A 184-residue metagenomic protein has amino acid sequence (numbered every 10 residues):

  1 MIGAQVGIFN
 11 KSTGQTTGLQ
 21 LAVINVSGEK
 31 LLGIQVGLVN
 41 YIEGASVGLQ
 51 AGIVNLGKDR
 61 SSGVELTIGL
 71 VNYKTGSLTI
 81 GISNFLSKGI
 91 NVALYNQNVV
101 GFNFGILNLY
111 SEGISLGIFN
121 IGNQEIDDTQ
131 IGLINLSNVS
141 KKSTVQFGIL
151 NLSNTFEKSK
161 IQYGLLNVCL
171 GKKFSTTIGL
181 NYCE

Functional and structural regions predicted by a protein language model:
M1-E184: Surface-exposed, glycine- and small/polar-enriched segments that build interaction surfaces at terminal
